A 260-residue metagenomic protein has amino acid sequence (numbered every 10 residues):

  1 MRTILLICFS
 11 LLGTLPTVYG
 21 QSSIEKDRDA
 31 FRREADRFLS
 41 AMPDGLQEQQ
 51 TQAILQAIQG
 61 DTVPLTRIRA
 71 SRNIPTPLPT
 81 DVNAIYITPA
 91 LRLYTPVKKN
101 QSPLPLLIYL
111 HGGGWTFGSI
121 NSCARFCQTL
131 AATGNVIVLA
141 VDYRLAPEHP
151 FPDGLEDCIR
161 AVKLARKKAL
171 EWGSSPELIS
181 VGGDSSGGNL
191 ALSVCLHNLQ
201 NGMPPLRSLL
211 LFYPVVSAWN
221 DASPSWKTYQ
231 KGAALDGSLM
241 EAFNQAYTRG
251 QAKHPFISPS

Functional and structural regions predicted by a protein language model:
M1-D27: Bacterial Sec-dependent N-terminal signal peptides
S22-S260: Alpha/beta-hydrolase superfamily serine-hydrolase fold, recognizing
